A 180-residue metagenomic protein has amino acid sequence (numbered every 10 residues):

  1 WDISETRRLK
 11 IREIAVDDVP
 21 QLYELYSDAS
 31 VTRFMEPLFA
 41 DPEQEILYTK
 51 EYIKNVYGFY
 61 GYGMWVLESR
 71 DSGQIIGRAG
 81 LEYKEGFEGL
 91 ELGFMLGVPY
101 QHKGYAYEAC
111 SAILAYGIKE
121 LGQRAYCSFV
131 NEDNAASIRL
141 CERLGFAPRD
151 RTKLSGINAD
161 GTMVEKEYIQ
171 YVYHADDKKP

Functional and structural regions predicted by a protein language model:
W1-R33, V66-P180: Acyl-donor (CoA/ACP) binding surface of acyl/acetyltransferases
S30-I53, Y62-G63: Conserved GNAT-fold acetyl-CoA-binding loop/helix
I53-K54, I157: Short beta-turn/strand-loop junction motif enriched in small, turn-promoting residues
K54-N55, L92: Short, well-ordered strand-loop elements centered on a beta-strand within folded domains, enriched for acidic residues
Y57-F59: Soluble sensory domains of the PAS superfamily and closely related sensory modules
